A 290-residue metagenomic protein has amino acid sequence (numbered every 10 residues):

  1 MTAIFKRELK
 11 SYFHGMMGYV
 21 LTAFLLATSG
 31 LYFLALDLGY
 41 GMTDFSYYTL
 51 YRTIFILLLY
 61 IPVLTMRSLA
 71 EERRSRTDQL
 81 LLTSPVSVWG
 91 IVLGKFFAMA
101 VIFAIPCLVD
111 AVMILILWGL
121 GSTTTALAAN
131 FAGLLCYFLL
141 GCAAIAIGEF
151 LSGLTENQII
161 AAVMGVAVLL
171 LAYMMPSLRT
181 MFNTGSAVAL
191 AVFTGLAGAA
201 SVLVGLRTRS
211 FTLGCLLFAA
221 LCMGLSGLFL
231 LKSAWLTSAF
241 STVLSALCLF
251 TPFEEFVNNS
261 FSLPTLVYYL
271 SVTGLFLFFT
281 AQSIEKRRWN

Functional and structural regions predicted by a protein language model:
M1-E71, F96, V112, V202-L213 (+4 more regions): Hydrophobic alpha-helical transmembrane segments
A3, R7-S11, Q79-T83, G153 (+1 more regions): Short amphipathic alpha-helical coupling elements at transmembrane boundaries
F13, P85, L154-T155, S260: Helix-loop interface residues and adjacent transmembrane-helix termini in multi-pass membrane transporters, primarily
Y19, W89, Q158-I159, P264: Residues that define the loop-to-transmembrane-helix transition and helix capping in multi-pass membrane transporters
S29-L36, Y40-I56, A98-G165, Y173-T184: Secretory targeting signals
L50-F55, G133-L140, S186-A197, G214-F218 (+1 more regions): Alpha-helical transmembrane segments of polytopic membrane proteins
S68-A100: Helix-loop-helix units of permease transmembrane domains in multi-pass membrane transporters, especially ABC
Q158-E255: Transmembrane helix segments
